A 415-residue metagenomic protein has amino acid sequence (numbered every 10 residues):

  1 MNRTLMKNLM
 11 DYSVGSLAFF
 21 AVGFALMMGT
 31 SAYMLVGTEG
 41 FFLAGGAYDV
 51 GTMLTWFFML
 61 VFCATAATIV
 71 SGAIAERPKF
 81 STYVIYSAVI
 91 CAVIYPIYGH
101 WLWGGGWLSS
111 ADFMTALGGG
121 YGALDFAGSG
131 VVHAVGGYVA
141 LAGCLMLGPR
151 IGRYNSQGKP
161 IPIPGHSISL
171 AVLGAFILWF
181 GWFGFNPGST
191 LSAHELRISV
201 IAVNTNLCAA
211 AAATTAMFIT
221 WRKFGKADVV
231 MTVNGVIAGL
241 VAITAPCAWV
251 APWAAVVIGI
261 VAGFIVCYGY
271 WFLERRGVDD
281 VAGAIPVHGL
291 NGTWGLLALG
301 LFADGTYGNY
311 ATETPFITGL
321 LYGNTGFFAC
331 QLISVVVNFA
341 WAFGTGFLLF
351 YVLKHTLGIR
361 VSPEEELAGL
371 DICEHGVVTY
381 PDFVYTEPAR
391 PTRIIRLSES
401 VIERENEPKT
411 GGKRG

Functional and structural regions predicted by a protein language model:
M1-G415: Glycine- and aromatic-enriched membrane alpha-helices
